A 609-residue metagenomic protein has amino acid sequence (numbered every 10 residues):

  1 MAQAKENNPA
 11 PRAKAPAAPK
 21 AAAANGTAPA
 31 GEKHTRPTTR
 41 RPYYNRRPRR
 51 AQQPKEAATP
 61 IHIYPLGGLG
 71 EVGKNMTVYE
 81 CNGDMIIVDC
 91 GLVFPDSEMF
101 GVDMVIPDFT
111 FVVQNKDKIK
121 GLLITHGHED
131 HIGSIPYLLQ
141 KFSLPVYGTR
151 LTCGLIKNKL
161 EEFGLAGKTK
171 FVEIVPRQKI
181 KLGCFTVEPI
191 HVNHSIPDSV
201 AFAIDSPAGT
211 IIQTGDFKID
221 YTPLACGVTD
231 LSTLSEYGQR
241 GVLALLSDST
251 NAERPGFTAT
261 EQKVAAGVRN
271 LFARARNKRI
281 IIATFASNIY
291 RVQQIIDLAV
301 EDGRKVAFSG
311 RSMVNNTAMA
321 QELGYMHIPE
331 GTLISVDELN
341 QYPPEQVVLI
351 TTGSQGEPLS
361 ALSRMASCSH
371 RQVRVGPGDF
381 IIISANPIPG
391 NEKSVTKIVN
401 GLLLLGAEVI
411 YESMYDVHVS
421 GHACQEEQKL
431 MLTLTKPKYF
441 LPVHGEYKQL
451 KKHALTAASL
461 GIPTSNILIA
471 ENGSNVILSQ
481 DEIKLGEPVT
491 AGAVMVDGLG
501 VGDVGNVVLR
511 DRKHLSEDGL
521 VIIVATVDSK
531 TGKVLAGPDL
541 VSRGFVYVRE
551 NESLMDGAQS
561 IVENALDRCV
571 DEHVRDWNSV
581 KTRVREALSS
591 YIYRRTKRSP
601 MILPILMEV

Functional and structural regions predicted by a protein language model:
M1-E56: Intrinsically disordered, low-complexity RNA-associated tracts
R36, R41-L123, H128-Y342, S360-R374 (+1 more regions): His/Asp/Glu-rich metal-coordinating catalytic cores of metallo-dependent phosphodiesterases/hydrolases acting on
L69, V93-D103, P107, K118-I119 (+6 more regions): A glycine- and charged-residue-rich anion-binding loop/surface
P145, L441, L603: Short glycine-rich phosphate-binding loop at a beta-alpha junction
L160, A457, I592: Conserved hydrophobic residues forming the short capping helix/wall of the S-adenosyl-L-methionine
V175, E471-G473, R598-I602: Short Gly/Ser/Thr- and Asp/Glu-enriched loop/turn motifs at secondary-structure junctions
R254-S384, I388-G557, I561-H573, K581 (+1 more regions): Hard-cation-handling environments
H573-V609: C-terminal tails and terminal domains of large nucleic-acid-associated and other macromolecular-machine proteins
